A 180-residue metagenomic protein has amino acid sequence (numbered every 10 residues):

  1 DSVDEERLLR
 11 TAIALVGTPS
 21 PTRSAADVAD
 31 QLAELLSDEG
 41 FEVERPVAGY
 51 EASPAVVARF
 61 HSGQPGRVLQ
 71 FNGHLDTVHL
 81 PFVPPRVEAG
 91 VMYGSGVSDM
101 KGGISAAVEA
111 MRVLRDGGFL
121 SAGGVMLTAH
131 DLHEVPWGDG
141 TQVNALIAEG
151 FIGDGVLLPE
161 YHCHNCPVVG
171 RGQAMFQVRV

Functional and structural regions predicted by a protein language model:
D1-V97, D116-S121: Acidic/His- and Gly-rich active-site-bordering loop/insert found across diverse amide/peptide-bond hydrolases
H61, R179-V180: Solvent-exposed residues in well-ordered beta-strands and their adjoining turns, especially edge/terminal strands
S105-M175, R179: Acidic/histidine-rich catalytic neighborhood of metal-dependent amide-processing enzymes
